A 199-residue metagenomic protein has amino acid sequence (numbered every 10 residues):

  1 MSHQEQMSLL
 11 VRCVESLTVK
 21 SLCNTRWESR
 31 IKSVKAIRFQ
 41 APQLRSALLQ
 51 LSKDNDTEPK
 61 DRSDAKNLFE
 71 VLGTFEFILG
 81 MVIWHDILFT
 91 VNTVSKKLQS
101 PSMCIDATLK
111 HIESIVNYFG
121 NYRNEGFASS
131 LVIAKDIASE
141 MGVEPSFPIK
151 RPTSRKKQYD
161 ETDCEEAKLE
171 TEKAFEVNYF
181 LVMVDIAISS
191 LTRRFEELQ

Functional and structural regions predicted by a protein language model:
M1-Q199: Alpha-helical structural modules in large enzymes and assemblies
